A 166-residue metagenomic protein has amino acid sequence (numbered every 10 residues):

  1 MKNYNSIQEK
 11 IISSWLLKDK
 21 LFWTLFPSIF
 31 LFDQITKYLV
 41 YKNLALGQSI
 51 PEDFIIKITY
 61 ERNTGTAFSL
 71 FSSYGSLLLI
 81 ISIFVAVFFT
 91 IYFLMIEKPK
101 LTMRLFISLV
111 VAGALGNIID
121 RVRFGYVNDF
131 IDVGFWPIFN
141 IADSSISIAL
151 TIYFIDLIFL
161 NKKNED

Functional and structural regions predicted by a protein language model:
M1-D166: Alpha-helical transmembrane bundles and membrane-interface segments of multipass inner-membrane proteins
